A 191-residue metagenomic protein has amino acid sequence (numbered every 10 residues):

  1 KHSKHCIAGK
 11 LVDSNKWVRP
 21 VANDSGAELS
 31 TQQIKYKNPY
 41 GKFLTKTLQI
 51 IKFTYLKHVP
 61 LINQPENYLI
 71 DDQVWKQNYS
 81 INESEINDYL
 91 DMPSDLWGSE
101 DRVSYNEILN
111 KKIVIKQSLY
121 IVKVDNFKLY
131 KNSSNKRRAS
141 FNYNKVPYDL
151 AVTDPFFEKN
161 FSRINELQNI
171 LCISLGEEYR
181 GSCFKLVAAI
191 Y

Functional and structural regions predicted by a protein language model:
K1-Q49: N-terminal ordered "arm"
H2-H5, L129-R138: A short, compositionally biased
T45-Q49, T54-V122, S133-Y191: OB-fold/S1-family single-stranded nucleic acid-binding modules
